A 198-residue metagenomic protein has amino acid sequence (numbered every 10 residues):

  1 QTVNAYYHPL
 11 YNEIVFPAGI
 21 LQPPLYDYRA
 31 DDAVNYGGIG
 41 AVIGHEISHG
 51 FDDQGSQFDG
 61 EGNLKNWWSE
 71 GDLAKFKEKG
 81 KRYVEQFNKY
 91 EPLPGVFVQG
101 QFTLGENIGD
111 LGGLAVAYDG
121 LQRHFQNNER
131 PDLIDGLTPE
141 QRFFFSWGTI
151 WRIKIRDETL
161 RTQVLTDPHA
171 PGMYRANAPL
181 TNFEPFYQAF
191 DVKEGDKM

Functional and structural regions predicted by a protein language model:
Q1-G38, G50-M198: Zinc-dependent metallohydrolase catalytic domains
V42, E46, G50: Catalytic glutamate of the conserved HExxH
